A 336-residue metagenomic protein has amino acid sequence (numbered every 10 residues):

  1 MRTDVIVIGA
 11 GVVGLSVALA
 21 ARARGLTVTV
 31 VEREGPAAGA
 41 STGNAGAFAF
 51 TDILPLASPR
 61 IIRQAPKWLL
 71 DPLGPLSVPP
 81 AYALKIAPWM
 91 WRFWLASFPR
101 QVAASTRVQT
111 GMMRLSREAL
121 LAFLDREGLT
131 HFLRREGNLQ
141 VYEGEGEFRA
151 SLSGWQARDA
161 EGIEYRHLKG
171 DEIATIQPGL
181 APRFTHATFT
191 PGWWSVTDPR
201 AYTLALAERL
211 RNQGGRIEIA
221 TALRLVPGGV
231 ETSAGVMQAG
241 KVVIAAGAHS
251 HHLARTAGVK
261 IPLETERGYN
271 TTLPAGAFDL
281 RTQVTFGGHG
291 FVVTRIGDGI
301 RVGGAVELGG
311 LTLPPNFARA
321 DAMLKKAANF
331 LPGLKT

Functional and structural regions predicted by a protein language model:
T3-V30: N-terminal Rossmann-like FAD-binding beta1-loop-alpha1 element of flavoenzymes
V13, P36, H249: Conserved Rossmann-like nucleotide-cofactor binding loop
A23-G43: Glycine-rich FAD pyrophosphate-binding loop
E32, K169-G170, E218-T221: Short loop/edge segments at beta-strand edges and connector loops that shape dinucleotide/nucleotide cofactor-binding
R33, N44-A47, D52, A57-A96 (+3 more regions): Active-site substrate-recognition segment that forms the wall of the catalytic cavity or substrate channel
A45-K169: Dinucleotide-binding Rossmann-like beta1-alpha1 core, especially the glycine-rich loop that anchors the ADP
A104-R117, Q140-A150, T175-I176, F189-E208 (+1 more regions): Short beta-strand to alpha-helix junction loop
R149-E161, L180-K241: Helical element adjacent to the flavin cofactor pocket in flavoenzyme catalytic cores
